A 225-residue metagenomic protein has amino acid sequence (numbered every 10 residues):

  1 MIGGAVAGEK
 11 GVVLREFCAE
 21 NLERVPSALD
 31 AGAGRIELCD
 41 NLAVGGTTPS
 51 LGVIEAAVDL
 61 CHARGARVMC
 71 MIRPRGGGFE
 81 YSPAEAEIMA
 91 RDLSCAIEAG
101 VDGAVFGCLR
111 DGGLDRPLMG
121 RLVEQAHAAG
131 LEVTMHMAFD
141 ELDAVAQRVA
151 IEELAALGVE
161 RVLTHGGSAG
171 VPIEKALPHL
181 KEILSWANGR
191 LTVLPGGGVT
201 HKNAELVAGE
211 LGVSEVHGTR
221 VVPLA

Functional and structural regions predicted by a protein language model:
I2-V13, A57, A63-E80, L122-A126 (+1 more regions): N-terminal small/glycine-rich loop or linker at the start of catalytic domains across soluble metabolic enzymes
G3-A7, G11-G34, N41-P49: N-terminal pre-domain/capping segments
V13-A19, I36-L38, V68-I72, A104-F106 (+4 more regions): Hydrophobic faces of well-ordered beta-strands that scaffold small-molecule active sites in alpha/beta enzyme cores
E20-A31, G77-C95, D140-A156, I183 (+3 more regions): Catalytic cores of alpha/beta
L22-E23, L42-A66, A84-E87, L109-H127 (+4 more regions): Active-site-adjacent beta->alpha loops and helix N-cap segments on the catalytic face of soluble alpha/beta enzymes
A31-C39, C61-R64, G100-G103, H127-G130 (+3 more regions): Glycine-enriched alpha-helix->loop->beta-strand junction motifs that scaffold or abut catalytic
R35-T47, C95-D111, L157-I173, V199 (+1 more regions): Glycine-rich phosphate-binding active-site loops on the catalytic face of alpha/beta enzymes
A86-M135, E152, A156: Active-site acidic/histidine proton-transfer and metal-coordination neighborhood in alpha/beta enzyme cores
